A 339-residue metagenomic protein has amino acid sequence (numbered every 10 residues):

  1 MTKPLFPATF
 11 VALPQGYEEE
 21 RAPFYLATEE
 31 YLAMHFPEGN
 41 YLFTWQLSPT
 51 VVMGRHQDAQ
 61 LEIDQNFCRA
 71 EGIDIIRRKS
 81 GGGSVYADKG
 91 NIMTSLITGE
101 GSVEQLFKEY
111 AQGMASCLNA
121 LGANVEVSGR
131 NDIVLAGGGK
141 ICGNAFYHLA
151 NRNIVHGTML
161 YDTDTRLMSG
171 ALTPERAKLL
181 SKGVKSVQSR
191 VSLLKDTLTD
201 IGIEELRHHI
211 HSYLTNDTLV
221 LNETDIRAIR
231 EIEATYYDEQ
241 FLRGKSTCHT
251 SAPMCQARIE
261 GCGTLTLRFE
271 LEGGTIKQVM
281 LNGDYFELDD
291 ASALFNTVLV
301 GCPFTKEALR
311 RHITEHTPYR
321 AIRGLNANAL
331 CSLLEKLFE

Functional and structural regions predicted by a protein language model:
M1-E104: N-terminal lobe of the biotin/lipoate ligase/transferase fold
G90-N131: Contiguous, small/hydrophobic- and glycine-enriched helical/loop subdomains that border and often "cap" functional
A123-R130, N216-R230, K306-R310, I322-G324: Flexible, glycine/charged-enriched surface loops at secondary-structure junctions
V127-N144, A228-Y237: Beta-rich nucleic-acid/ligand-interaction surfaces
A145-F146, M159-Y161, L265-D284: Short beta-strand elements
L167-S169, K178-E223: A conserved active-site cap/scaffold subdomain adjacent to cofactor or substrate pockets
V191, L271, T275-E339: Active-site- and interface-proximal helix/loop "cap" or "latch" segments in soluble metabolic and energy-transducing
R227-E272: Structured beta-strand/loop patches that form or line metal/cofactor-binding pockets in enzymes
